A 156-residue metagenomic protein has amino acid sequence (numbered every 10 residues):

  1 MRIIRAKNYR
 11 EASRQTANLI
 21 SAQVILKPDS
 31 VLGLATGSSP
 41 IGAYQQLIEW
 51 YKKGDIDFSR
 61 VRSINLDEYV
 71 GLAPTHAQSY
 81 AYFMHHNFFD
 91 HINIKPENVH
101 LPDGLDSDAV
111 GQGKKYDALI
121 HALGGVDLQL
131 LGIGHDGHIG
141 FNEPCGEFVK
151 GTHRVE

Functional and structural regions predicted by a protein language model:
M1-L32, V110: N-terminal glycine-/serine-/threonine-rich phosphate-binding loop
A17-I25, I48, K52, H85-F89 (+1 more regions): Generic structural signal for well-ordered alpha-helical scaffold segments
L26-K52: Glycine-rich N-terminal segment of FAD-binding domains in flavoprotein oxidoreductases, spanning the beta-loop-helix
S30, S38-A43, L119-P144: A glycine-rich beta-strand to alpha-helix segment that forms a phosphate/ribose-binding loop at ligand/cofactor sites
I56-L128: Ligand-binding beta-strand-loop-alpha-helix segment within the catalytic cores of soluble metabolic enzymes
G140-E156: Class I SAM-dependent methyltransferase SAM-binding "motif I" and its flanking Rossmann-like core
